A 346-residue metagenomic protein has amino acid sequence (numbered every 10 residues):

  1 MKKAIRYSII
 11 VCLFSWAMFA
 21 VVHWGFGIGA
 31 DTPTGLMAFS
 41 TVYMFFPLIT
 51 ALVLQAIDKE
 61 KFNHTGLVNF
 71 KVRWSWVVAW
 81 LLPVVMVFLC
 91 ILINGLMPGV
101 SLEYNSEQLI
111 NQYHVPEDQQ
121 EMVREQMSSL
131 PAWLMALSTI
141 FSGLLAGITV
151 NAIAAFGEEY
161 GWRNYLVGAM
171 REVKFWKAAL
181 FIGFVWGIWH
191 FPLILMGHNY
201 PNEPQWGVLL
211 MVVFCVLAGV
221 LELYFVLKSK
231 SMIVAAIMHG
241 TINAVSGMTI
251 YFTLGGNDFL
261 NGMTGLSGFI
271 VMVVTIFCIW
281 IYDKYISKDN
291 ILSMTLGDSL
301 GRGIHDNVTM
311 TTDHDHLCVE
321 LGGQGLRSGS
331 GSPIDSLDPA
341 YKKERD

Functional and structural regions predicted by a protein language model:
M1-A51, V78, A154, E158 (+3 more regions): Transmembrane alpha-helical insertion/packing segments
C12, F45, W80, L144 (+7 more regions): Residue-level signature of the transmembrane alpha-helical core of multi-pass small-molecule transporters
F14-F19, F46-T50, L82, M86-C90 (+8 more regions): Alpha-helical transmembrane segments of multipass membrane proteins
M18-I57, L67, R73-I91, Y104-S129 (+2 more regions): Alpha-helical transmembrane segments in multi-pass membrane proteins
L54, S138-Y165, K230-I233, I237-N243: Transmembrane alpha-helical segments in integral membrane proteins
V78-S101, L223-K228, M232-A235: Hydrophobic alpha-helical membrane-insertion segments
F156-V185, L227-S231: Membrane-interface helix/loop boundary segments of multi-pass membrane proteins
P204-W206, G240-D313, C318-G322, G331 (+1 more regions): C-terminal membrane module of polytopic membrane proteins
